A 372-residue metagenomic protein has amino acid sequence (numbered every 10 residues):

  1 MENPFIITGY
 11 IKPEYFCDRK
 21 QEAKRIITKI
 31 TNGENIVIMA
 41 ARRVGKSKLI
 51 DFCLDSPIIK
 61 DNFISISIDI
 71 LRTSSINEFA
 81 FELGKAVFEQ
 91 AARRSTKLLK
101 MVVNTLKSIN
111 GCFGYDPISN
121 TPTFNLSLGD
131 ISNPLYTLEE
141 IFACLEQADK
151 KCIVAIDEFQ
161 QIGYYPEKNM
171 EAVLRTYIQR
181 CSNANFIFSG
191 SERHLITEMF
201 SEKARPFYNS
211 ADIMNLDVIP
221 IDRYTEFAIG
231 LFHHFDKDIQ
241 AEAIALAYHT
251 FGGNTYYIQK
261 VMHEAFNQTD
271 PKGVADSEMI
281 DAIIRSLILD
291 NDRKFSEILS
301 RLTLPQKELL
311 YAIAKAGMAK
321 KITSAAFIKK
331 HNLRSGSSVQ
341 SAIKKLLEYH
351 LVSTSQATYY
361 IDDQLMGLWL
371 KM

Functional and structural regions predicted by a protein language model:
M1-I36, A41, I59, G111 (+1 more regions): A short, basic N-terminal segment
E2-P4, R293-M372: C-terminal leucine-rich, beta-strand-based interaction scaffolds used for sensing/assembly
I7-I11, R285-S300: Short, Lys/Arg-enriched N-terminal segment that forms or immediately precedes the first helix of a structured domain
M39-V44, K48-I153, S337: P-loop NTPase nucleotide-binding core
F124-E192, S201: Conserved Walker B catalytic segment
E198-H249, P271-G273: Helix-loop-helix "sensor" segment of P-loop NTPases
I244, N267-D290: Conserved C-terminal helix/linker of AAA+ ATPases
A245-T250, Y256-D270, E308-A314, K344: C-terminal helical "lid" of AAA+/P-loop NTPase domains
